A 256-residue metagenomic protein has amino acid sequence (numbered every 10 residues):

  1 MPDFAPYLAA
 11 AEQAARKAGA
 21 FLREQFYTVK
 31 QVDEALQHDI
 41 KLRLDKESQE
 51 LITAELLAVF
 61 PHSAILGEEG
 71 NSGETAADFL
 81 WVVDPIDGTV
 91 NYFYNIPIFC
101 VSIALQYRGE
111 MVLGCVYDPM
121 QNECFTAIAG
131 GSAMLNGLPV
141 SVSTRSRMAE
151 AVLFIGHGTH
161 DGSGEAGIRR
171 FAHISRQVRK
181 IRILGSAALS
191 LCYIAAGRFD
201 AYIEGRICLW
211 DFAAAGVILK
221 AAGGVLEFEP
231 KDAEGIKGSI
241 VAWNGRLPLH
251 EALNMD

Functional and structural regions predicted by a protein language model:
M1-I86: N-terminal subdomain of lithium-sensitive/metallo-dependent phosphomonoesterases centered on the IMPase/IPPase/PAP
A11, A15-A18, S48, G114 (+3 more regions): Small-residue (primarily alanine) positions within well-ordered alpha-helices, especially packing/interaction faces
A18, L22, D45, L56 (+7 more regions): Residue-level signal for inorganic ion chemistry
H38, Q121, E234-K237: Short acidic/glycine-enriched loop/turn segments that link adjacent beta-strands
D45, E68, D84-D87, N91 (+3 more regions): Acidic active-site catalytic centers that drive phospho-/nucleotidyl reactions and related ester hydrolyses
T75-M134, A149: DPxDG-like acidic metal-binding loop motif
S141-D256: An extended, acidic
